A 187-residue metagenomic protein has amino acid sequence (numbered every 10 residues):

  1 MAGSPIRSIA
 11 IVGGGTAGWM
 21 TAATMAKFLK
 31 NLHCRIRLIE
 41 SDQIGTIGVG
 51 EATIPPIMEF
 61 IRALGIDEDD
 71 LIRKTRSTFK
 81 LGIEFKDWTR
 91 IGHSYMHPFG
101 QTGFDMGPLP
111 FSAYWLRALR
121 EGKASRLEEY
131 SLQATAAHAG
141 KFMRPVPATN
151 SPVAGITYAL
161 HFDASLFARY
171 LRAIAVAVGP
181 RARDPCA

Functional and structural regions predicted by a protein language model:
G3-A17, R37: Beta1/beta-strand and adjacent pyrophosphate-binding region of the FAD-binding site in flavoprotein oxidoreductases
A23, K27, A173, A177: Short, well-ordered alpha-helices that flank and scaffold nucleotide-derived cofactor binding pockets
A26-V49: Glycine-rich FAD pyrophosphate-binding loop
R37, R181-P185: General small-molecule cofactor/ligand-binding pocket signal
V49-A137: Dinucleotide-binding Rossmann-like beta1-alpha1 core, especially the glycine-rich loop that anchors the ADP
M106-P108, A154-I174, D184: Short beta-strand to alpha-helix junction loop
A134-L166: Helix-loop-beta segment of a Rossmann-like dinucleotide-binding subdomain
